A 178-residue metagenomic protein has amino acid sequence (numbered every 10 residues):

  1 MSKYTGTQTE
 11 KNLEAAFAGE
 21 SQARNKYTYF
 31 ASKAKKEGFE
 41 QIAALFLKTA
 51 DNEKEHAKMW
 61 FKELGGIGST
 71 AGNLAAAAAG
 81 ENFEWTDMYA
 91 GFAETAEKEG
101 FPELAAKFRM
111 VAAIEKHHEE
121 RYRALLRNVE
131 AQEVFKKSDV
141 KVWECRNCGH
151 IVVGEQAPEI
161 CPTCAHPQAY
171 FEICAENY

Functional and structural regions predicted by a protein language model:
M1-Y178: Non-heme di-metal
